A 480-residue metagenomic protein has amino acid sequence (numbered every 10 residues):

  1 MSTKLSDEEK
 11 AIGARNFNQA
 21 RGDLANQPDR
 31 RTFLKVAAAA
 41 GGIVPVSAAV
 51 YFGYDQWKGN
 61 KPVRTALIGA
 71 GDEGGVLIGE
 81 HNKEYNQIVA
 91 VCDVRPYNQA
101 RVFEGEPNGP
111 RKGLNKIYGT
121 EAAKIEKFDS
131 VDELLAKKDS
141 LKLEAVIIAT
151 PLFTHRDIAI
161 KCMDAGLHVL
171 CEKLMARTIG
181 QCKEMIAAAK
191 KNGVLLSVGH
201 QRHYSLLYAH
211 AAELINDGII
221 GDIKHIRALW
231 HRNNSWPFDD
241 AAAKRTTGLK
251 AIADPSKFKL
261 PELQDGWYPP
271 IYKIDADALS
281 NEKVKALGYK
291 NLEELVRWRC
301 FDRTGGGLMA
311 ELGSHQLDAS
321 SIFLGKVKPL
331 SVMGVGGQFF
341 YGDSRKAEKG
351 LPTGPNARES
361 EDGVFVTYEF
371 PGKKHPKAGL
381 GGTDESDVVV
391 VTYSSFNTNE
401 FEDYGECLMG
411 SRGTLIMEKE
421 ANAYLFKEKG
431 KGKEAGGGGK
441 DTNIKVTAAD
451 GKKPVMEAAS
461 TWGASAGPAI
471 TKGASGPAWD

Functional and structural regions predicted by a protein language model:
S2-A165, K183-L195, P255: N-terminal glycine-/serine-/threonine-rich beta1-alpha1-beta2 phosphate-ribose binding loop of Rossmann-like
V44, H210, D222, R227-D480: Contiguous beta-strand/loop segments that form the cofactor/metal-binding neighborhood of enzyme cores
L67, I148, C171, T178 (+2 more regions): Hydrophobic residues in well-ordered beta-strands that form the structural core
E73, L77, I158, Q181 (+3 more regions): Alpha-helical packing segments of well-folded alpha/beta enzyme cores
G74-L77, Q99-R101, S205, S235-P237 (+2 more regions): Short, solvent-exposed loop/turn elements at domain surfaces
G166-H168, E172-L174: Short helix/strand-capping hinge loops at secondary-structure junctions that flank key functional elements
K173-M175, G199-R202, W230: Short strand-turn motif at the edge of the Rossmann-like AdoMet-binding core
E184-Q201, A211, G221-I226: Rossmann-fold dehydrogenase core element
